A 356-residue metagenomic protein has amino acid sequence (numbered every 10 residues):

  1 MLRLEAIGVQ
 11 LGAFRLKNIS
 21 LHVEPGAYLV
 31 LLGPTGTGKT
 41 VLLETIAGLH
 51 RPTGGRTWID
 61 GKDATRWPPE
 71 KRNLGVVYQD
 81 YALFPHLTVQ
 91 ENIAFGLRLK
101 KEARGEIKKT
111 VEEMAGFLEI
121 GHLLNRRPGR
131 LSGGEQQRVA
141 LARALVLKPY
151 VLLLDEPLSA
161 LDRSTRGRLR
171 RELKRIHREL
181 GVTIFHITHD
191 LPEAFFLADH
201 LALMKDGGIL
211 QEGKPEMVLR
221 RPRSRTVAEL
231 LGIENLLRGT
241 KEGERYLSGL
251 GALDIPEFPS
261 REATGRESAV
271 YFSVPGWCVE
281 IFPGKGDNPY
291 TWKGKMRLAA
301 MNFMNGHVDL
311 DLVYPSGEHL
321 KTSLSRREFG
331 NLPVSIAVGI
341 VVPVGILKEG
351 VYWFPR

Functional and structural regions predicted by a protein language model:
L4-I7, F14-E24, G55: Conserved beta-strand
G12, R245-R356: Non-catalytic connector elements of ABC transporters
L32-P34: The feature captures the beta-strand-to-loop junction immediately N-terminal to the Walker
T40-L43, V139: ABC ATPase nucleotide-binding domain helices that frame the ATP-binding cleft
A47: Helix-to-loop junction immediately C-terminal to a conserved catalytic motif
T53-R56, D206: Conserved coupling/switch loops of ABC nucleotide-binding domains, chiefly the family-specific signature
G55-D63: Conserved ABC transporter NBD signature motif
N73-G75, Q79, L83-T226: ABC ATPase nucleotide-binding domains
